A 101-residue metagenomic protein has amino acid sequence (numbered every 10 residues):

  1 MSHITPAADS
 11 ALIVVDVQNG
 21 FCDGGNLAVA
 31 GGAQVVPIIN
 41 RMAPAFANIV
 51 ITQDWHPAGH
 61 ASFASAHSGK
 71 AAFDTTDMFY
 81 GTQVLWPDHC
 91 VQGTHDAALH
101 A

Functional and structural regions predicted by a protein language model:
M1-A101: Active-site acidic carboxylates
